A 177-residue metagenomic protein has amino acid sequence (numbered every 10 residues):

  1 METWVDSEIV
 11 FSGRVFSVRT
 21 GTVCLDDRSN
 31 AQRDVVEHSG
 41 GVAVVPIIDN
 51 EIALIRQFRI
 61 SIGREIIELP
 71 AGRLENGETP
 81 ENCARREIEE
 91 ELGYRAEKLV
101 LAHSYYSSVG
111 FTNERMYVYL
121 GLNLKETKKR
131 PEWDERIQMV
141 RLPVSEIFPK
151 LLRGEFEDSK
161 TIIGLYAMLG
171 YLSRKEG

Functional and structural regions predicted by a protein language model:
T3, R95-A102: A short coil-to-beta-strand element that immediately follows conserved catalytic motifs
D6-A43, I48: Acidic, metal-coordinating catalytic segment for phosphate/diphosphate chemistry, firing primarily on the Nudix
I9-G13, I60, Y105-Y117: Acidic pyrophosphate-coordinating catalytic loop
V15-T22, L54, V118-L120, M139-R141: Conserved hydrophobic/aromatic beta-strand scaffold that supports enzyme active sites
T20-D27, S108-T127: Active-site-adjacent beta-strand/loop module that shapes the phosphate/pyrophosphate-binding cleft
V42-R86: Conserved Nudix-box catalytic region and its N-terminal flanking loop in Nudix hydrolases and closely related
E65, N76, D134-G177: Nudix hydrolase/Nudix homology domain
E78-N82, E91-K98: Beta-rich strand-turn-strand
